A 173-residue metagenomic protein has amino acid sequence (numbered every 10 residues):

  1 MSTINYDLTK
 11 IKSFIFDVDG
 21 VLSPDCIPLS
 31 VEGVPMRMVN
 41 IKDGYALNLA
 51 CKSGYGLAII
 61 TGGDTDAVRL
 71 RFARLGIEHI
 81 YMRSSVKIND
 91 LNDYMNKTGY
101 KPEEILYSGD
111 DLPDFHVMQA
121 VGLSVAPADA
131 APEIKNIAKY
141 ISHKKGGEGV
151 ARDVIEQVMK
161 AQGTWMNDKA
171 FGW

Functional and structural regions predicted by a protein language model:
M1-V18, A161-W173: Non-catalytic pre-domain segments flanking phosphatase-related domains
T9-I27, M118, A151: Asp-based phosphoryl-transfer active-site loop
K10-K12, Y55, E103-E104: Short coil/turn segments at beta-strand junctions that form active-site/ligand-binding loops
V18, G62-G63, S84, A128-A130: Short secondary-structure boundary segments
L22-S53, G62: A positional/architectural concept
M36, H79-I80, I88-W173: Mg2+-dependent phosphoryl-transfer enzymes with acidic/Ser/Thr/Gly-rich catalytic loops
L47-R71, Y81-M82: Substrate-recognition element of Asp-dependent hydrolases with the DxDx(T/V) motif
